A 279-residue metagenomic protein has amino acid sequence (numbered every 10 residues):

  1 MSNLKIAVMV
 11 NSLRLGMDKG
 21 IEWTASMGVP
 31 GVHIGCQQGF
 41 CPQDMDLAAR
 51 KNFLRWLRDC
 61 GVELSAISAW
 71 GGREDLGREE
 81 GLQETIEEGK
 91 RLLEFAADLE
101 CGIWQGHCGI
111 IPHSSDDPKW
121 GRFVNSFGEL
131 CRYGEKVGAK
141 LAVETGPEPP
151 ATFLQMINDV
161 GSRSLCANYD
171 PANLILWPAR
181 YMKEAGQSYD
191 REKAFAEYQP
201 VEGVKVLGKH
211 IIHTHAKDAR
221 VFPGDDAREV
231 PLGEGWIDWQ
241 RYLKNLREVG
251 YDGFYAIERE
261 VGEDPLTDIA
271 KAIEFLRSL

Functional and structural regions predicted by a protein language model:
M1-G16: Boundary/entry segment of secreted carbohydrate-active catalytic domains
I6, C36, I67, N125-W236 (+1 more regions): Acidic/histidine-rich catalytic cores of soluble enzymes
L13, A256-T267: A short, acidic, flexible beta-alpha connecting loop/helix-capping segment that sits on the rim of active
I21-G28, D44-A66, K90-E100, N125 (+4 more regions): Acidic (Asp/Glu)-rich catalytic clusters
T24, V32, L57, A96 (+7 more regions): Conserved, mostly hydrophobic/aromatic
H33-R58, C108-S115: Glycine-rich, proline-tolerant flexible connector loops at the mouths of alpha/beta enzymes
R58-D59, E63, E74-Y169, I175-L176: Active-site acidic/histidine proton-transfer and metal-coordination neighborhood in alpha/beta enzyme cores
L266-L279: C-terminal helical cap(s) of enzyme catalytic domains, especially alpha/beta-barrels
